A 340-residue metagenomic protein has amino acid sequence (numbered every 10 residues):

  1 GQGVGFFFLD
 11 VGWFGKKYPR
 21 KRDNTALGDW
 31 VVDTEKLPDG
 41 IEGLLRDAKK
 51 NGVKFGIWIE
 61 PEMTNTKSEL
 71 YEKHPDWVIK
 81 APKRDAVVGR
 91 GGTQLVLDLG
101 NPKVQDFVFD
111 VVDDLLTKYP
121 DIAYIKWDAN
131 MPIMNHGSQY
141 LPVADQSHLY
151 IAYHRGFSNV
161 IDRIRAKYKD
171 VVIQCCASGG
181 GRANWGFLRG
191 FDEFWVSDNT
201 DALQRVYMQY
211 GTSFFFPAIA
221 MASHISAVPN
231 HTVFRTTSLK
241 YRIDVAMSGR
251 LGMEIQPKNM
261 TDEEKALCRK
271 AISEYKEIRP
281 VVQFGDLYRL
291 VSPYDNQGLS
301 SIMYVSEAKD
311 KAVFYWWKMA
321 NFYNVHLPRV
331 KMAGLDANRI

Functional and structural regions predicted by a protein language model:
G1-K16, P120: Catalytic domains of carbohydrate-active enzymes, especially glycoside hydrolases
F7, V11-F14, E60-T64, A129-P132 (+1 more regions): Active-site beta-loop-alpha junctions enriched in small/polar residues
G15-D23, N65-S68, A86, I133-Q139: Short acidic/His/Gly/Ser-rich catalytic and metal-binding motifs that mark active-site loops of diverse hydrolases
T25-D29, D33: Active-site-adjacent helix-turn-beta-strand microarchitecture at beta-sheet edges that either contains or buttresses
D33-G52, E72-K240, D244, S248-K265: Active-site neighborhood of glycoside hydrolase catalytic domains
V245, G249-R250, E254-V291: Aromatic- and carboxylate-lined catalytic core of secreted/periplasmic carbohydrate-active enzymes
P293-A337: Carbohydrate-binding surface patches
